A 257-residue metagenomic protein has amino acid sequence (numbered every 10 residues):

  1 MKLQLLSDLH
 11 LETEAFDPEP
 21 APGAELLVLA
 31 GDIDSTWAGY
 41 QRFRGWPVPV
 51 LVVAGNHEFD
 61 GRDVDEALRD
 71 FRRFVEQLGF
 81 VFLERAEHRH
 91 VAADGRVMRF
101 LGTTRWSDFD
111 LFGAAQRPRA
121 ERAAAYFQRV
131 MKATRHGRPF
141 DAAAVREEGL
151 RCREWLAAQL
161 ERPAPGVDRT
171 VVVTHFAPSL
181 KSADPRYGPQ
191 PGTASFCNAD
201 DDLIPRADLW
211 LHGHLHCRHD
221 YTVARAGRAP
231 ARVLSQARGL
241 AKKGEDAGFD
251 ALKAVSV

Functional and structural regions predicted by a protein language model:
M1-Q4, H88-G102, A125, R169 (+1 more regions): Beta-strand-turn-beta hairpins that frame and shape the catalytic cleft of phosphate-ester-processing enzymes
M1-V52, F59-A67, R135: N-terminal active-site segment of His-dependent metallophosphoesterases
L5-S7, L27-D32, L51-N56, V81-A86 (+3 more regions): Active-site neighborhood of phospho(di)ester-bond hydrolases with catalytic His/Asp-centered motifs
H10-F16, D34-G39, H57-A67, R89-A92 (+4 more regions): Active-site environment of divalent metal-dependent phosphoester hydrolases
A21-P22, A93-G95, R162-D168: Glycine-rich phosphate-binding loop signature in dinucleotide/nucleotide-binding domains
L51-E58, D63-Q128: A basic- and aromatic-enriched beta-loop-alpha substructure that forms the phosphate/nucleotide- and DNA/RNA-contacting
Q77-L78, D94, D184, Q190-D208 (+1 more regions): Binuclear metal-dependent phosphoesterase catalytic core
L101-V171, F176-Y187: Active-site-proximal loop/helix segment associated with metal-binding centers of metalloenzymes
